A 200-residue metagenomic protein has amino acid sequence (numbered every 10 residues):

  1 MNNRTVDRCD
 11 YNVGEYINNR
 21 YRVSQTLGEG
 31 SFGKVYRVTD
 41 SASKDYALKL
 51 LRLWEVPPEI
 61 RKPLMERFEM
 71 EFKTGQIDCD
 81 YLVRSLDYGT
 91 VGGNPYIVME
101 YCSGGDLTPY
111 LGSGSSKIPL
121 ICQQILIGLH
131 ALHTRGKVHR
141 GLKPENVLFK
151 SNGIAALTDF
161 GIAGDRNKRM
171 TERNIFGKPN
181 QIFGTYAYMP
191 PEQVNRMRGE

Functional and structural regions predicted by a protein language model:
K34: Conserved N-lobe ATP-binding subsite of Hanks-type protein kinase domains, especially the beta3 VAIK lysine
E55-Q76: AlphaC helix of the eukaryotic protein kinase fold
Y88: Activation-segment/catalytic-loop signature of the eukaryotic protein kinase fold
G92-D106: Conserved short submotifs of the Hanks-type protein kinase catalytic core that shape the nucleotide-binding pocket
D106-S116: AlphaC helix of the protein kinase catalytic domain
I121-C122: Activation segment signature within eukaryotic-like protein kinase domains
I127-K137: Protein kinase catalytic-loop region centered on the HRD/HxD motif
